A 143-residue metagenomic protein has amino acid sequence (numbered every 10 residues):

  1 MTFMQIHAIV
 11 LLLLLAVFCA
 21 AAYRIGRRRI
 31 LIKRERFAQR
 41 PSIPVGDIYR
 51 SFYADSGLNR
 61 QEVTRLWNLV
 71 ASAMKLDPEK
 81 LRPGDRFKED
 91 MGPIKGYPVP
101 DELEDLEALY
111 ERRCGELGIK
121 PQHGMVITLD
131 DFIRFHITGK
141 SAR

Functional and structural regions predicted by a protein language model:
M1-E35: N-terminal signal-anchor transmembrane alpha helix of single-pass membrane proteins, serving as the membrane-anchoring
R28-S56: Short juxtamembrane segments adjacent to a transmembrane helix
P41, F52-L81: Thiotemplate assembly-line natural product biosynthesis machinery
K75-G84, E116-H123: Short, surface-exposed acidic
P78-Y97: Short, surface-exposed beta-strand segments enriched in small/polar/acidic residues
P98-G124: Phosphopantetheinylated carrier protein domains
V126-D131: Extracellular (lumenal) ectodomains and large extracellular loops of multi-pass membrane proteins
F132-R143: Short, amphipathic alpha-helical interaction segments positioned at domain boundaries
